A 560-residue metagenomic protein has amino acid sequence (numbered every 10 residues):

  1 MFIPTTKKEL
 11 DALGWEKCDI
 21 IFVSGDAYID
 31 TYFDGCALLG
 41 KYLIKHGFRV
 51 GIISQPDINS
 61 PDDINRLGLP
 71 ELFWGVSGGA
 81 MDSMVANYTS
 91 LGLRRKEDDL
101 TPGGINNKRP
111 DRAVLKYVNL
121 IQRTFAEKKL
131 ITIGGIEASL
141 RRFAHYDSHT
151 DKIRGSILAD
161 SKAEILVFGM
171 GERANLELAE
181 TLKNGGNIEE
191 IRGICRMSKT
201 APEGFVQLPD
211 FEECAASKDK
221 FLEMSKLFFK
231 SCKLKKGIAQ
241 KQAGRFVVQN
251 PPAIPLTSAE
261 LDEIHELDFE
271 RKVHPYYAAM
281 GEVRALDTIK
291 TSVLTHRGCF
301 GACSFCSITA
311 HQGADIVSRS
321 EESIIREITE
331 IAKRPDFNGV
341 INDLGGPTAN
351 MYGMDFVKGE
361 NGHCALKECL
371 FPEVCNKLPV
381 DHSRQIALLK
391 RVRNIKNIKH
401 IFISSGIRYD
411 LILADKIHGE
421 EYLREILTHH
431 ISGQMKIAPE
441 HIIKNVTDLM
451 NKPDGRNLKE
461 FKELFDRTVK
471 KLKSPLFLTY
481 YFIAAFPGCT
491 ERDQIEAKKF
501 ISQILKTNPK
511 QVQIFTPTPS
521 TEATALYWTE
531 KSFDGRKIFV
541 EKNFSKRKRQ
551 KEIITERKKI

Functional and structural regions predicted by a protein language model:
M1-K17, L222-S292: N-terminal [4Fe-4S]-dependent radical SAM core
W15, F22-G25, L38, I52-I53 (+4 more regions): Conserved SAM/AdoMet-binding glycine-rich loop
V23-I29, A278-S307, I325, A332 (+1 more regions): N-terminal pre-triad scaffold of radical SAM enzymes
G35, S54-A243, Q249-N250, W528-E530 (+1 more regions): Glycine-rich beta-alpha loop elements in corrinoid/cobalamin-binding modules across cobalamin-dependent enzymes
N59, I188-D219, F228-C232, A253-L256 (+6 more regions): Terminal amphipathic helices with adjacent charged low-complexity linkers/tails
D82-L91, L140-R142, E172-E177, P202 (+8 more regions): Flexible glycine/acidic-rich beta-alpha junction loops that bind and position SAM and/or redox cofactors in anaerobic
E164, I264, C299, C303 (+3 more regions): Conserved, mostly hydrophobic/aromatic
C306-S323: Iron-sulfur (Fe-S) cluster-binding segments and ferredoxin-like electron-carrier domains, especially [2Fe-2S]
